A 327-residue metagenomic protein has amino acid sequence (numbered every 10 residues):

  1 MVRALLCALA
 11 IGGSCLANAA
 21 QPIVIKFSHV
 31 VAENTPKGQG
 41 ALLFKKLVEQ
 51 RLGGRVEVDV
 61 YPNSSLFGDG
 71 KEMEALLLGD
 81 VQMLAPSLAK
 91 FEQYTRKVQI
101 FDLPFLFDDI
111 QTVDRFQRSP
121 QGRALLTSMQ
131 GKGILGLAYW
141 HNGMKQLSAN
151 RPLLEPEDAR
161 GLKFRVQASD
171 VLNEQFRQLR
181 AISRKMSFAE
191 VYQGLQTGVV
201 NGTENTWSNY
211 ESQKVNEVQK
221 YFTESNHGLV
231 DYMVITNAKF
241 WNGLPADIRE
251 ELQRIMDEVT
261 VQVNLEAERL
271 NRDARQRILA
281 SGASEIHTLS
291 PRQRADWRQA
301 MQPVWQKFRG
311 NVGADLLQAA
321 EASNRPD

Functional and structural regions predicted by a protein language model:
R3-S14: Bacterial N-terminal signal peptides
C15-A19: Sec/Tat signal peptide C-region and signal peptidase I cleavage site
A20-T112, P120-D327: N-terminal secretory/targeting leader peptides
